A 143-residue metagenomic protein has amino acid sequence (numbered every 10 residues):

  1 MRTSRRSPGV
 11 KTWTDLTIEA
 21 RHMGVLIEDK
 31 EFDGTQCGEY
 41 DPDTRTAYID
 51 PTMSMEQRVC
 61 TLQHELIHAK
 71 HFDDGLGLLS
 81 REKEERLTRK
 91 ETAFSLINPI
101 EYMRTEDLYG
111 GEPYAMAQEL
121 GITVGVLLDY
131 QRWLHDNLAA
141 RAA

Functional and structural regions predicted by a protein language model:
M1-A143: Active-site hotspot residues in diverse enzymes, especially metal/ion-binding acidic/histidine motifs
